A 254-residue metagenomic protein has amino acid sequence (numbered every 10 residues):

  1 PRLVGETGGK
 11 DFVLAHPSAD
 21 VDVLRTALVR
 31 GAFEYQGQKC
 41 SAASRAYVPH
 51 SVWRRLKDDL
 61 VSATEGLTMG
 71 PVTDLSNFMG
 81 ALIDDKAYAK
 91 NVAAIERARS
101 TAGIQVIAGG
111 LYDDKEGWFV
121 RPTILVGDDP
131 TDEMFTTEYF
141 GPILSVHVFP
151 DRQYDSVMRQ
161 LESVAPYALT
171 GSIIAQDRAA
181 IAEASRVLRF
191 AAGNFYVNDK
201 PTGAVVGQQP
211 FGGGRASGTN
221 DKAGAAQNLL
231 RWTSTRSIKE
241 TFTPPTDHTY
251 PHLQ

Functional and structural regions predicted by a protein language model:
L3, L14, A19, T26 (+3 more regions): Conserved C-terminal structural/oligomerization subdomain of aldehyde/semialdehyde dehydrogenase
T7-K10, G37-R45, V61-A93, L111-F119 (+3 more regions): Flexible, acidic loop-helix segments that line cofactor/substrate-binding pockets
G9, P49, L60, A98 (+2 more regions): Residue-level signal for inorganic ion chemistry
V29-E34: Conserved N-terminal phosphate-binding loop of PLP-dependent enzymes in the Aspartate aminotransferase
R45-V52, I124, S217: Short beta-strand and adjoining strand-loop segment in the mid-core of the Rossmann-like NAD(P)-dependent dehydrogenase
A102-L111: Short secondary-structure junctions
